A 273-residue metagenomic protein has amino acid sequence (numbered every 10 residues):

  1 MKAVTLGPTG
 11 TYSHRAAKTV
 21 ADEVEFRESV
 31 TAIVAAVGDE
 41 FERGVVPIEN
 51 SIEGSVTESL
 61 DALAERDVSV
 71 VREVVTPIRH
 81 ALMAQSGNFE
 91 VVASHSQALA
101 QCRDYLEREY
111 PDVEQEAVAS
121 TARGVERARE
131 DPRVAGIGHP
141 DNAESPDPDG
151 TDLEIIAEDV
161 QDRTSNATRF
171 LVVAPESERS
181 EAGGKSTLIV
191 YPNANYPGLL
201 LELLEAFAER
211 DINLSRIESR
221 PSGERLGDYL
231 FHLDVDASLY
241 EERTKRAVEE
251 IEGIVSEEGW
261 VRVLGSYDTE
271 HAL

Functional and structural regions predicted by a protein language model:
M1-L273: Domain-level signature for soluble enzymes in the chorismate/prephenate branch of the shikimate pathway
